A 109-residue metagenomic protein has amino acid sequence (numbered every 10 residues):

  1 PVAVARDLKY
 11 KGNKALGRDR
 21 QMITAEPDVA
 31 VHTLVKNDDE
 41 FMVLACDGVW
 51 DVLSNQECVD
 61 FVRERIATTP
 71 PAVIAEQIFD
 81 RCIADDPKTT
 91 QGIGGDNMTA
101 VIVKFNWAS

Functional and structural regions predicted by a protein language model:
P1-S109: PP2C/PPM-type serine/threonine phosphatase catalytic core, specifically the conserved beta-strand-loop-alpha-helix
